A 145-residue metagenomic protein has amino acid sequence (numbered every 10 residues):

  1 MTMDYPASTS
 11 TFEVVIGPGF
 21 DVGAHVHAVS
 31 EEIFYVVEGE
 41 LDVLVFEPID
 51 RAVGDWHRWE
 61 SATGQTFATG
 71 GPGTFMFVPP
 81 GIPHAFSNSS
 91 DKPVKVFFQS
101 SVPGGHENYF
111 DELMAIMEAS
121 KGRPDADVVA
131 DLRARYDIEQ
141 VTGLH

Functional and structural regions predicted by a protein language model:
M1-V26, S30-E31, V37, Q99: A short glycine-rich, His/Asp/Glu-containing loop-to-beta-strand
P6, E47-P80: Short acidic-glycine-tyrosine-enriched beta hairpin
T11-V15, I33, Q65-T69, F75-F77 (+1 more regions): Conserved hydrophobic/aromatic beta-strand scaffold that supports enzyme active sites
G19, P48, S101-G104: Short coil/turn motifs at secondary-structure junctions
G19-D21, E31, G73, G81-P83 (+1 more regions): A generic structural motif
A24, V43-V45, T66-T69, V78 (+2 more regions): Short beta-strand His + acidic residue motifs that chelate non-heme Fe in jelly-roll/DSBH and cupin folds
V29-W59: Glycine- and acidic-residue-biased ligand/ion/polar-headgroup-sensing regions
A85-H145: Double-stranded beta-helix
